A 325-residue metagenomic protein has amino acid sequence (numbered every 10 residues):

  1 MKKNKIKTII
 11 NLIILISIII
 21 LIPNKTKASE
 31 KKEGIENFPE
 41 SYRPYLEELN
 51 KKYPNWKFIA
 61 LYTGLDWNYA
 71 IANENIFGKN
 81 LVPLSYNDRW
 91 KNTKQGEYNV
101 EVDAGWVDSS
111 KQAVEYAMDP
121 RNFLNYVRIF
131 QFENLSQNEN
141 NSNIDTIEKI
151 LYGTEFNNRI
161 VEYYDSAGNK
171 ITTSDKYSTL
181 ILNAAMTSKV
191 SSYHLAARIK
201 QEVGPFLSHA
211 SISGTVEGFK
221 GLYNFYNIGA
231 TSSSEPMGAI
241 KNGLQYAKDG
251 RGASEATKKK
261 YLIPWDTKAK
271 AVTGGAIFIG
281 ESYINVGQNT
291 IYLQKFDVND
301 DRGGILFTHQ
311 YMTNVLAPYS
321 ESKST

Functional and structural regions predicted by a protein language model:
K2-I10: Bacterial N-terminal signal peptides that target proteins for export
N4, L15-S188, A276, Y283-T325: Cell-wall glycan-active module
D175, T179, Y193-A196, A269-T273 (+1 more regions): A structural signal for well-ordered alpha-helical segments within the folded catalytic domains of diverse enzymes
T179-L207: Short, functionally critical alpha-helical segments immediately adjacent to catalytic or ligand/cofactor-binding
Q201, S208-T325: Catalytic and binding regions of secreted/periplasmic enzymes and modules that target cell-wall glycans
